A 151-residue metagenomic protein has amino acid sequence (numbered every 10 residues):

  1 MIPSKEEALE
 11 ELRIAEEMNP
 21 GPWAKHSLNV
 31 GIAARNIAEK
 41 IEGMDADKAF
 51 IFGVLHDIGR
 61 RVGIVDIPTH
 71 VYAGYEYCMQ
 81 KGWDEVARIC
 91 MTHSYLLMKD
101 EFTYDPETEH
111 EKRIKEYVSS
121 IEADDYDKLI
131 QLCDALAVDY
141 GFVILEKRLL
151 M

Functional and structural regions predicted by a protein language model:
M1-P3: Non-catalytic interface/linker regions that flank or bridge core catalytic/transmembrane domains
K5-P20: Generic N-terminal amphipathic, Lys/Arg-enriched alpha-helix
E6, A33, I37: Active-site hotspot residues in diverse enzymes, especially metal/ion-binding acidic/histidine motifs
R13-E16, I41-L150: Divalent metal-dependent catalytic cores for phosphoryl transfer on phosphate-bearing substrates
G21, N36, R60-V62: Short, contiguous strand/loop micro-motifs
